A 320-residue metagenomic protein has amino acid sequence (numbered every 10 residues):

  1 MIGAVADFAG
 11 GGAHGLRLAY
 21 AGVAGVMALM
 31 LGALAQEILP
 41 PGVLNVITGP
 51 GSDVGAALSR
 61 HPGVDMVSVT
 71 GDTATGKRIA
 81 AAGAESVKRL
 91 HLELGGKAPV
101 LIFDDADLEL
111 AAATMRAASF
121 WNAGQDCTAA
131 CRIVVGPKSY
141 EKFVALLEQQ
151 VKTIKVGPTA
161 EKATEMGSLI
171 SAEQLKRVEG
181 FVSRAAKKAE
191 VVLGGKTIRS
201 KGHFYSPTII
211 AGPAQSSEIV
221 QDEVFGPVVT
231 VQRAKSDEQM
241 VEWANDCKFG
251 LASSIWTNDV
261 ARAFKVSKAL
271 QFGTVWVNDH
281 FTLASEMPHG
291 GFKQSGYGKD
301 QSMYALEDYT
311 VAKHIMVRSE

Functional and structural regions predicted by a protein language model:
M1-L110, A234: Rossmann-like NAD(P) dinucleotide-binding subdomain of oxidoreductase/dehydrogenase enzymes
A4, M27-L31, V54, T75 (+11 more regions): Hydrophobic alpha-helical segments typical of transmembrane helices and their membrane-interface/capping positions
F8-A9, G83, L147, A185-A186 (+2 more regions): A generic structural signal for well-ordered alpha-helical segments
A13-G15, K97-A98, T128-A130, E165 (+2 more regions): Short, solvent-exposed beta-strand edge segments and adjacent coil->beta transition regions
I38, M66, D72-A214, E238 (+1 more regions): ALDH superfamily catalytic-core signature
A57-L58, T114, W243, V266: CheY-like receiver
H61, K188, C247: Acidic-histidine catalytic/liganding microenvironments
V64, L101, K155, T197 (+1 more regions): Conserved C-terminal structural/oligomerization subdomain of aldehyde/semialdehyde dehydrogenase
